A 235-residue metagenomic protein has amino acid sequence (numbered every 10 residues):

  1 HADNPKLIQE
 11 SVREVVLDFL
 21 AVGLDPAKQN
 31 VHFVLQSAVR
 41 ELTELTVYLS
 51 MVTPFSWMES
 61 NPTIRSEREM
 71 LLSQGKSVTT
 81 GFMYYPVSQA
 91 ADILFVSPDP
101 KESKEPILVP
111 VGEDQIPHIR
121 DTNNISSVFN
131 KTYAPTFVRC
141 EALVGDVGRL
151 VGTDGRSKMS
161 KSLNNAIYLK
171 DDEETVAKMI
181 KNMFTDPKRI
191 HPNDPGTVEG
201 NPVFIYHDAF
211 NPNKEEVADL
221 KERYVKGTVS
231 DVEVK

Functional and structural regions predicted by a protein language model:
H1-A91: N-terminal Rossmann-like or analogous alpha/beta NTP/dinucleotide-binding catalytic cores that position adenine
P5, A21, T46-L49, F55 (+13 more regions): Generic secondary-structure boundary/loop-capping signal
E10-R13, L17-A21, R120-S127, K178: A broad, structural surface signal
D25, F55, L94, D186-I190 (+1 more regions): A general structural signal for well-ordered secondary-structure junctions
L35, G112, L169-K170: Active-site-adjacent beta-strand anchor residues
Q36, D99, C140: Short, well-ordered beta-to-alpha junction loops that form the rim of enzyme active sites and present histidine/acidic
I64-I125, F129, Y133, V151: Internal, conserved structured core segments that host functional sites
S103, I116-P117, N123-K235: Conserved nucleotide- and phosphate/pyrophosphate-binding catalytic cores in adenylate/nucleotidyl-handling enzymes
